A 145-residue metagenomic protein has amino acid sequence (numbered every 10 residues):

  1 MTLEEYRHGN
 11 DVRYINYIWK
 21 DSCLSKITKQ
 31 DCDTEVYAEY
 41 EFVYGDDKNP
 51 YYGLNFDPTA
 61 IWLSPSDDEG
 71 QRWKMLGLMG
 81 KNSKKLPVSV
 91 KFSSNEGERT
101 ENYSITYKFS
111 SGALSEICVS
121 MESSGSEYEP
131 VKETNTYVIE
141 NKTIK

Functional and structural regions predicted by a protein language model:
M1-K145: Buried hydrophobic residues that stabilize the cores of well-folded domains
